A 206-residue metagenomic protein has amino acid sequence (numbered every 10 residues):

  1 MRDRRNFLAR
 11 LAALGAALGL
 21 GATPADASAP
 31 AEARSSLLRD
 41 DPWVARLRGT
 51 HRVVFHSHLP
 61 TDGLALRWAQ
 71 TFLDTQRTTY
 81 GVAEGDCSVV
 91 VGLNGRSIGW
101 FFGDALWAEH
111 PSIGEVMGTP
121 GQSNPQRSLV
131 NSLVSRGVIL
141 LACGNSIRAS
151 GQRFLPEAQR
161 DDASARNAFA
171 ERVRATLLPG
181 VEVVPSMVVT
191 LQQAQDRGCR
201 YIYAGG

Functional and structural regions predicted by a protein language model:
M1-G15: N-terminal secretory signal peptides and thylakoid transit peptides that target proteins across membranes
G21-H51: C-terminal segment of N-terminal export signals and the immediately downstream linker at the start of the mature
R52-L59, V89-N94: Short glycine-rich or small-residue beta-strand-to-loop segments that form or flank ligand, phosphate, metal/Fe-S
G63-V82: Histidine-anchored nucleotide/phosphate-binding helix
Q76-V90, A142-N145, G205: Surface-exposed patches in mature extracellular/periplasmic domains of secreted proteins
V82-L106: Acidic helix-start/capping segments at beta-turn-to-alpha-helix junctions
A105-Q122: A charged helix-plus-loop insertion that forms the helical arch/lid used to bind and gate nucleic-acid substrates
M117-G206: A cross-taxonomic marker for long C-terminal extensions/tails that follow the last structured domain
